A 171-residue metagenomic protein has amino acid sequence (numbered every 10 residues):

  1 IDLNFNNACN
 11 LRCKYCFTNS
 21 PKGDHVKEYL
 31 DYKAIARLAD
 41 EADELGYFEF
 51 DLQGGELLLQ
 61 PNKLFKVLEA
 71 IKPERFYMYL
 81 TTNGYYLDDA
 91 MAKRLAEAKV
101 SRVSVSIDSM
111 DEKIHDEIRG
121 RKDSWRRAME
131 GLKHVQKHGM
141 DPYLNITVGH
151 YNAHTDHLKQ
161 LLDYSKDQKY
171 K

Functional and structural regions predicted by a protein language model:
I1-F5, K27-L30, D116, D163 (+1 more regions): Short intrinsically disordered, low-complexity coil segments enriched in acidic
I1-R102: Conserved alpha-helical substructure of the radical SAM core
L11, E112-K113, P142: Glycine-centered loop/turn positions within well-structured domains that cap or flank conserved ligand/cofactor-binding
V26-L30, R119-S124, A153-D156: Alpha-helix N-cap and loop-to-helix initiation/capping positions
A36, F65, K93, D116 (+2 more regions): Generic structural signal for individual residues within well-ordered alpha-helical segments across diverse proteins
L45-Q53, E74-Y79, S101-S104, R126-K171: Conserved C-terminal portion of the radical SAM core fold that forms the substrate/S-adenosylmethionine-binding
L57-L59, G84-D89, S104-K122, V148-N152: Conserved radical SAM core fold
L68-A70, A96-A98, G120-S124, Q160-D163: Glycine-rich, phosphate-binding/catalytic loops in enzymes
